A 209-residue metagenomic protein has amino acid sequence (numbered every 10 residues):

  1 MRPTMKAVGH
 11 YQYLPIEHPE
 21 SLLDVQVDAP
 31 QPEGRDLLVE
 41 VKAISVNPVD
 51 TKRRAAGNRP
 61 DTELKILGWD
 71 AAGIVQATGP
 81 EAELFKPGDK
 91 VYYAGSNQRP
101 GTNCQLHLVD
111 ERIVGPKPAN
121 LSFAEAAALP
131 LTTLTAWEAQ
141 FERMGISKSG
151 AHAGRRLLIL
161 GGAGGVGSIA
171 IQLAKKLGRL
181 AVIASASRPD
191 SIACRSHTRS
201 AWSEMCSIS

Functional and structural regions predicted by a protein language model:
M1-M5: Eukaryotic N-terminal low-complexity, Ser/Thr- and Lys/Arg-rich leader segments that predominantly function as
D28-S45, A55-Q98: Glycine-rich beta-strand-centered segment in the early N-terminal region that forms part of a ligand/cofactor-binding
Q98-E111: A structural motif shared across PLP-dependent enzymes of the aminotransferase-like
I113-F123, H152-G154: Glycine/charged-rich beta-loop-alpha catalytic/anionic-binding loops adjacent to active sites
A124-A128: C-terminal boundary of histidine-terminating zinc-finger modules
L129-E204: Mid-domain Rossmann-like dinucleotide-binding core that forms the NAD(H)/NADP(H) cofactor-binding site
